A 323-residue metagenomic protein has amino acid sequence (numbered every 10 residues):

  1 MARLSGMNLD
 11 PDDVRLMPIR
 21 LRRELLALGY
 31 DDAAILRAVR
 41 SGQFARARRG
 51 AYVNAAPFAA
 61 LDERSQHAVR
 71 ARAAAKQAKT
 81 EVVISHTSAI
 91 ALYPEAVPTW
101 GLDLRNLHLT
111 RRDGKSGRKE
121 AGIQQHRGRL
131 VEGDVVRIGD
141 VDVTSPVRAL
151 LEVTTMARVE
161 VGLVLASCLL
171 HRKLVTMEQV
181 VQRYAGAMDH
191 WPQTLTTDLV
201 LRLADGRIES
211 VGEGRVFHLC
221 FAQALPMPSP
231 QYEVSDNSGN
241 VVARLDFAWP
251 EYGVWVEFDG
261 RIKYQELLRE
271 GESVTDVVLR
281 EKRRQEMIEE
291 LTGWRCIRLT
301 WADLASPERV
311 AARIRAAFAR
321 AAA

Functional and structural regions predicted by a protein language model:
M1-Q193, A319-A323: Short gly/ser-rich loop at a beta-strand->alpha-helix junction or flexible surface loop bordering the NTP-binding
L4, L16, L170-A323: Surface segments flanking catalytic/ligand-binding clefts of nucleic-acid enzymes
